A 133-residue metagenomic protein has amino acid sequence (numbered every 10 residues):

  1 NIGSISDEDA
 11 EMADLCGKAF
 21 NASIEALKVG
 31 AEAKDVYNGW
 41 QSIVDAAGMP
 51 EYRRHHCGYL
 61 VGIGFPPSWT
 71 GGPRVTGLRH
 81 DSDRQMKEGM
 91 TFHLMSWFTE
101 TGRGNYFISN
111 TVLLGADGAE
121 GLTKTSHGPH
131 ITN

Functional and structural regions predicted by a protein language model:
N1-N133: Active-site neighborhoods and metal-handling regions in enzymes and metal-associated proteins
